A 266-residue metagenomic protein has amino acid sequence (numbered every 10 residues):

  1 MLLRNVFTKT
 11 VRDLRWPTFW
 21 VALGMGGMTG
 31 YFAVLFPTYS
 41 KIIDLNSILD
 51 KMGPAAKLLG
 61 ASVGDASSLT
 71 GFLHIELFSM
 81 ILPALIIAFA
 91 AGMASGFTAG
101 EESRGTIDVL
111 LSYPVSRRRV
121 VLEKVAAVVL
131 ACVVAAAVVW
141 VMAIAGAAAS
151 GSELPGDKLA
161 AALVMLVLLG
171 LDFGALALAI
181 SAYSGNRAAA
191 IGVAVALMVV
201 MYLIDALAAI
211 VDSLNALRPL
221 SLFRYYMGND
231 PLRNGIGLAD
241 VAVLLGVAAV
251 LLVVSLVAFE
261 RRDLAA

Functional and structural regions predicted by a protein language model:
L3-V6, D13-P17, G26, Y31-G71 (+1 more regions): Terminal transmembrane helical anchor/hairpin motif
K9, G100, I144-A148, S181-A182 (+2 more regions): Transmembrane helix-loop junction
G26, G30-A33, L122-L178, G235: Secretory targeting signals
L73-G100, V195: Long, hydrophobic alpha-helical segments
F78-L85, A94, V129-L130, A160-L168 (+1 more regions): Hydrophobic alpha-helical transmembrane segments of multi-pass membrane proteins
A90-A94, M142, A175-L176, L222 (+1 more regions): Hydrophobic/aromatic residues in alpha-helical transmembrane segments
F97-V129: Helix-loop-helix units of permease transmembrane domains in multi-pass membrane transporters, especially ABC
V167-V200, L207: A structural motif at transmembrane helix-loop-helix junctions in multipass membrane proteins
